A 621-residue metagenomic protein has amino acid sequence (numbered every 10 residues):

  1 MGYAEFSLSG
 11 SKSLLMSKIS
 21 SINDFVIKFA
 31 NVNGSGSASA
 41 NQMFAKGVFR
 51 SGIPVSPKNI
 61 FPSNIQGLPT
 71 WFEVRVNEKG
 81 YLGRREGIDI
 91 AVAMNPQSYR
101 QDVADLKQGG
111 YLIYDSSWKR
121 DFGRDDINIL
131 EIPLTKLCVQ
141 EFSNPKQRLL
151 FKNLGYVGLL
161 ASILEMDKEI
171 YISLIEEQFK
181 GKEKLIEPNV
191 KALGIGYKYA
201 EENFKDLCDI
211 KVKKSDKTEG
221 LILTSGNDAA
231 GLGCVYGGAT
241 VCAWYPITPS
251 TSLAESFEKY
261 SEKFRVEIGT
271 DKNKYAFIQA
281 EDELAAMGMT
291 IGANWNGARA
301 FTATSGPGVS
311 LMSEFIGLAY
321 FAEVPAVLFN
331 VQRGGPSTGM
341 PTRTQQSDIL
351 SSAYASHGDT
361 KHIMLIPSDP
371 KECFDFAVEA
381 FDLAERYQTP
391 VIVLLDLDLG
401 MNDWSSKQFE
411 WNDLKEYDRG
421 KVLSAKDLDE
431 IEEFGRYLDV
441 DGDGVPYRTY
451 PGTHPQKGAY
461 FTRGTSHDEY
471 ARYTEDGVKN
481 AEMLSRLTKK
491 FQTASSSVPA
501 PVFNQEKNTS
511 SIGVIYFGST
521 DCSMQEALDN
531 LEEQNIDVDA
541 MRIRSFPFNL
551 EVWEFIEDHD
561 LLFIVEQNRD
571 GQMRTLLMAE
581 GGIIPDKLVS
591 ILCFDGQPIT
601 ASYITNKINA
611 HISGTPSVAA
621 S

Functional and structural regions predicted by a protein language model:
F6, S13-G237, V241-A243: Active-site cofactor/cluster-binding pocket
S11-K12, L223-G231, V235-G237, F376 (+1 more regions): Flexible, low-complexity linker and terminal segments
L14-V32, Q42, G47, S51-G52 (+7 more regions): Thiamine diphosphate
S39-Q42, G67-T70, V103-L106, G123-D126 (+15 more regions): Short acidic, glycine/serine/threonine-rich loops at helix termini
P62-I65, K119-F122, L137, S250-T251 (+6 more regions): Short gly/pro/ser/thr-enriched loop/turn and capping motifs at secondary-structure boundaries
A93, V157, K168, E177 (+4 more regions): Conserved thiamine diphosphate
L106-L112, I127, Y275, V324 (+2 more regions): A short helix->loop->beta-strand "cap" motif at the edges of active sites that frequently abuts
